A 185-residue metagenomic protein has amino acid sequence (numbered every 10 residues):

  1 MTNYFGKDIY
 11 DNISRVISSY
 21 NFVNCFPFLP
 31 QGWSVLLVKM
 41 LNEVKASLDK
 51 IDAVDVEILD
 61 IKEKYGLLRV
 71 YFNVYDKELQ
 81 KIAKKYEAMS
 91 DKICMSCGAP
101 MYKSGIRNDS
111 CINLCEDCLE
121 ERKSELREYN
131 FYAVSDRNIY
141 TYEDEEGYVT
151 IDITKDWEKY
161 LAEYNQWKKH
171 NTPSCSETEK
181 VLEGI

Functional and structural regions predicted by a protein language model:
M1-Q80, S135-I185: Long, charged N-terminal interaction/targeting segments
D49-D60, S96-Y102, E128-Y129: Short small/polar-residue motifs
K62, K81-I93, S104-D109: Short, flexible, mixed-charge glycine/proline-rich loop motifs that serve as phosphate/nucleic-acid-contacting
C94-C97, C115: Short cysteine-rich clusters marking metal-coordination/redox-active sites
P100-G105, E120-K123: Short functional micro-motifs and their immediate structural scaffolds
N108-E121: Cysteine-rich micro-motifs
E120-Y132: Short metal-binding segments enriched for Cys and/or His
